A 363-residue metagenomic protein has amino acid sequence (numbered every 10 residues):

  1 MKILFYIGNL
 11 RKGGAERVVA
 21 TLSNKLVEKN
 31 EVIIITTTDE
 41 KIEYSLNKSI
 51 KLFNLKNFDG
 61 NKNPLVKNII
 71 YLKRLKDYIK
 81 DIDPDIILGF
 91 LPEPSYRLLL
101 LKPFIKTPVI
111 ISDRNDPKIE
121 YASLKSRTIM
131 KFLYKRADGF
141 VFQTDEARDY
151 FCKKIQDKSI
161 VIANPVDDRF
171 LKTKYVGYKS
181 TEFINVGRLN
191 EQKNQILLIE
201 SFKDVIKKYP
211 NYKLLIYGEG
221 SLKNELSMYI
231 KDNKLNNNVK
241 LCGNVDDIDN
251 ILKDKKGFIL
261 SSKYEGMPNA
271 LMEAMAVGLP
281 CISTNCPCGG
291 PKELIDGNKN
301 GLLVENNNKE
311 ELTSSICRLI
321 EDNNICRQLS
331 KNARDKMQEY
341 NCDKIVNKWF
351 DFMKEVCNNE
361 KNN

Functional and structural regions predicted by a protein language model:
F5-G13, R17-T21, K25-V66, Y150-C152 (+1 more regions): N-terminal strand-loop element at the rim of the active site of nucleotide-sugar-dependent glycosyltransferases
G13-T21, T181, R188-P210, I216 (+2 more regions): A conserved mid-protein helix/loop that constitutes part of the nucleotide-sugar donor-binding site
F53, K135-L171: Donor nucleotide-sugar binding/catalytic pocket of nucleotide-sugar-dependent glycosyltransferases
G89-S95, D113: Short His-centered aromatic/hydrophobic patch
K231, I251, E311, R318 (+2 more regions): A short, well-ordered alpha-helix in the C-terminal region of glycosyltransferases
N244, K263: Aromatic "clamp/platform" in nucleotide-sugar-dependent glycosyltransferases that forms part of the donor/acceptor
P280-N285: Short hydrophobic beta-strand element within catalytic cores of glycosyltransferases and related nucleotide-activated
D296-K309, R318-N323, Q338: Conserved acidic donor-binding segment of nucleotide-sugar-dependent glycosyltransferases
